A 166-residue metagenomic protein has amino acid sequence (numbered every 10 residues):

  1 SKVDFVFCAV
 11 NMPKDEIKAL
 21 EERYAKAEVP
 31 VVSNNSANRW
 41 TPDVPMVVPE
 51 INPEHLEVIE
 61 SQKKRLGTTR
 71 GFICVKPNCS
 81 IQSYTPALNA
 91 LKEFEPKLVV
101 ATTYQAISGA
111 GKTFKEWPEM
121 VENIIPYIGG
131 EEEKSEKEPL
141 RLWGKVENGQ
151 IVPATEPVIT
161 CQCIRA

Functional and structural regions predicted by a protein language model:
S1-I128, I151: N-terminal Rossmann-like NAD(P) cofactor-binding subdomain of oxidoreductases, focused on the glycine-rich
S108-A166: Charged docking surfaces used in two-component/phosphorelay signaling
